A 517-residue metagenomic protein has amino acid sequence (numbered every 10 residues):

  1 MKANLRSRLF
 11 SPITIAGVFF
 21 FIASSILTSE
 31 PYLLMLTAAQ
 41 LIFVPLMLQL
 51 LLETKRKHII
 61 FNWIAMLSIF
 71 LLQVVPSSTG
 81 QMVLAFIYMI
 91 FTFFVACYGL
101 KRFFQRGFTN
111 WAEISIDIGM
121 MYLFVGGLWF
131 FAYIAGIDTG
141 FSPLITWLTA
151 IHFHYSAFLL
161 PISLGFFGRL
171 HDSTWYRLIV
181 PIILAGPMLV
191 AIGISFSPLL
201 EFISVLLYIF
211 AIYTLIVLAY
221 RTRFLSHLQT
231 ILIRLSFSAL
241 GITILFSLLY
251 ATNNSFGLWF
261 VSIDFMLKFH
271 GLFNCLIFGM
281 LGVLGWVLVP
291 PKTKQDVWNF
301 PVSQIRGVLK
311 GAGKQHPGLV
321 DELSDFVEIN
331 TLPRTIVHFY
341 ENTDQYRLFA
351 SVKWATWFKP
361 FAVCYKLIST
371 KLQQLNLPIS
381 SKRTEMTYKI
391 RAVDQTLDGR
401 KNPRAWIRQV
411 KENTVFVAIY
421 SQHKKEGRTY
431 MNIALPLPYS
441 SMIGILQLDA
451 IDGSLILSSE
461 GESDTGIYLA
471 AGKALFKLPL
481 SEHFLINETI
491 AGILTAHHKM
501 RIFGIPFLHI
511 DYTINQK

Functional and structural regions predicted by a protein language model:
M1-K310, L494, H498: Hydrophobic alpha-helical transmembrane segments of multi-pass integral membrane proteins
I305-I510, N515: Soluble ligand-binding/transfer domains with enclosed cavities or grooves
